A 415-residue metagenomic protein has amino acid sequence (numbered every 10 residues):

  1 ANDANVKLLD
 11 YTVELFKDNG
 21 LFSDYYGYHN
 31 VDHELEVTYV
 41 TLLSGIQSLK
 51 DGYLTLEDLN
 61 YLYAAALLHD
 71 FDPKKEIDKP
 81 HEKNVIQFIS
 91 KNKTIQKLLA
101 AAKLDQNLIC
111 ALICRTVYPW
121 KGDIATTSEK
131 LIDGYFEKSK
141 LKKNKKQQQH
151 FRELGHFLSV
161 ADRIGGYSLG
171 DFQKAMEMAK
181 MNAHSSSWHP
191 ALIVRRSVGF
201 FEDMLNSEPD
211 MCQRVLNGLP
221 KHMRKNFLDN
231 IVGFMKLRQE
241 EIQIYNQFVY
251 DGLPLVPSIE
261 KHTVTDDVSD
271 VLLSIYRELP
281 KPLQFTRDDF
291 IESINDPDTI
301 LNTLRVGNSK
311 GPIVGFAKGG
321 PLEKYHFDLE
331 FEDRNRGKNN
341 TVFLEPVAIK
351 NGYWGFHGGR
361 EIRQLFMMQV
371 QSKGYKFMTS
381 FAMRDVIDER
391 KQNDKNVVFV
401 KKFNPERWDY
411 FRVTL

Functional and structural regions predicted by a protein language model:
A1, Y25-L56, L68, D72 (+1 more regions): Divalent metal-dependent phosphate-bond-processing catalytic cores, especially two-metal-ion Mg2+/Mn2+ enzymes that act
K7, N246-I291, T303-R305, K310-I313: Short amphipathic alpha-helix that is part of the acyltransferase structural core
E36-S44, K79-K97: An active-site-proximal "capping" alpha-helix that borders the catalytic cofactor pocket
V37, E57-E76, V85, I109-P119: His-Asp-centered metal-binding catalytic motifs of divalent-metal-dependent phosphohydrolases/nucleases
N308-P346: Conserved acyl-donor/pantetheine-binding loop and adjacent beta-alpha core of acyl/acetyltransferases and related
L344, V370-R384: Conserved GNAT acetyl-CoA-binding A-motif
L344-I349, G355-V370: Conserved acetyl-CoA-binding loop-helix of GNAT-fold acetyltransferases
W354, M378-Q392, V400-W408: Conserved beta-strand-loop-alpha-helix junction that forms the acyl-donor binding cleft
